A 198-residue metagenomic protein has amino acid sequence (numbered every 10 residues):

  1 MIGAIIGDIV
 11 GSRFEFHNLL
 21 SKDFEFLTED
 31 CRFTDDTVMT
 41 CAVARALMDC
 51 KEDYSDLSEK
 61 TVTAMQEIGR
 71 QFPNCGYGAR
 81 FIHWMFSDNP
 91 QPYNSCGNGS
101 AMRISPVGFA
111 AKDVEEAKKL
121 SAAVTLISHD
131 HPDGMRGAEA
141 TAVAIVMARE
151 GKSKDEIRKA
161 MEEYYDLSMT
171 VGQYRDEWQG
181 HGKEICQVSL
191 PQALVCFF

Functional and structural regions predicted by a protein language model:
M1-F198: Structured, active/binding-site neighborhoods that engage oxygen-rich ligands
